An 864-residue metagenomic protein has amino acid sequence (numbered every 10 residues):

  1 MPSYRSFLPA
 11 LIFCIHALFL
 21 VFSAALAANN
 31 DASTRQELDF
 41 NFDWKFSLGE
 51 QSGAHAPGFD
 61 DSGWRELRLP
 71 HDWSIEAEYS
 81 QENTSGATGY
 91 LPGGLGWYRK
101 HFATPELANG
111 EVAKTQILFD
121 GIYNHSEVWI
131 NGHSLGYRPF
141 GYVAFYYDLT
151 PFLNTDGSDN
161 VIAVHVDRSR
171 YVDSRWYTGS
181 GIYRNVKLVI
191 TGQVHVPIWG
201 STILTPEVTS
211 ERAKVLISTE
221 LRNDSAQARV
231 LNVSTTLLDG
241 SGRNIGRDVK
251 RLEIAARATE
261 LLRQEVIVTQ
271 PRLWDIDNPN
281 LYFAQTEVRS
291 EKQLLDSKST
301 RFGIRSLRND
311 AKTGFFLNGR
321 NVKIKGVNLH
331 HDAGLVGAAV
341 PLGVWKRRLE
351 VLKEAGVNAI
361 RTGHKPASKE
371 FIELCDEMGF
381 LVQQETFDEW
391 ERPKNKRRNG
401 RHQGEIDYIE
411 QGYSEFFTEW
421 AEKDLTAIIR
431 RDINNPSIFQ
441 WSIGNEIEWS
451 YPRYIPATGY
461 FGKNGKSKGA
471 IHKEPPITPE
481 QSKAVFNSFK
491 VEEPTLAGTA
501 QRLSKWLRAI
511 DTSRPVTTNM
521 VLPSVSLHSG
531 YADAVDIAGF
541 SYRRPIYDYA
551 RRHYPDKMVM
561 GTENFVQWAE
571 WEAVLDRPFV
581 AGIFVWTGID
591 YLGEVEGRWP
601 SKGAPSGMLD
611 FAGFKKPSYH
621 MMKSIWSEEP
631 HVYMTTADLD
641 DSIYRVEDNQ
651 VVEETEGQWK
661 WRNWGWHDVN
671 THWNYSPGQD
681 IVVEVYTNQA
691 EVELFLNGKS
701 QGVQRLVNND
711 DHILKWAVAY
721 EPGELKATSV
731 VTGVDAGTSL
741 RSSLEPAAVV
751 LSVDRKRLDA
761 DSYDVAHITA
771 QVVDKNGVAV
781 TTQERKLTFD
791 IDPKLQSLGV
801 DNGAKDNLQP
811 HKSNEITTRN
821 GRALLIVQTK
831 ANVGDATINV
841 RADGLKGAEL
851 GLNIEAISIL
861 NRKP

Functional and structural regions predicted by a protein language model:
Q36-A56, R68-L69, S74-I75, Y171 (+6 more regions): Substrate-binding clefts and catalytic carboxylate motifs of secreted carbohydrate-active enzymes
L38, L48-E50, G93-W199, S225 (+5 more regions): Accessory beta-strand-rich segments of carbohydrate-active enzymes
P57-D60, R229-S234, I276-F283, D680-V682 (+5 more regions): Short flexible loop/turn segments that cap and initiate beta-strands
H71-N131, G136-P139, V189, V194-T202 (+7 more regions): Active-site-adjacent substrate/metal-binding segments within catalytic domains of carbohydrate-active enzymes
L149, R263-L273, L714-Y720, N814-A831: Short, hydrophobic beta-strand segments
N154, S218-D310, K715-P722, V731 (+2 more regions): Extended acidic/polar, glycine-enriched regions that form or flank non-catalytic beta-rich accessory modules
R212-L252, L262, I681-S700, L725-S729 (+2 more regions): Beta-strand-rich binding/interaction modules
I217-L221, E287, W661-V669, V683-Y686 (+3 more regions): Beta-strand-rich structural segments
